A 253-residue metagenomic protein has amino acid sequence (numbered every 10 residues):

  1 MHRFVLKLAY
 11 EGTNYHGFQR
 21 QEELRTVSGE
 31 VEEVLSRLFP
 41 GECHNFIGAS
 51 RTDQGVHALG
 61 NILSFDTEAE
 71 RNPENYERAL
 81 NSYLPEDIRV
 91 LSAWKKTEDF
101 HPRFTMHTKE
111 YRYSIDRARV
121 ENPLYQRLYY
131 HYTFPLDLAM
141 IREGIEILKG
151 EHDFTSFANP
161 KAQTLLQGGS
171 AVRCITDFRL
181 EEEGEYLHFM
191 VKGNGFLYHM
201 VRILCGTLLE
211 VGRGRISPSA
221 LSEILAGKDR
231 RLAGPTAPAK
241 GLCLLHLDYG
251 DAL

Functional and structural regions predicted by a protein language model:
M1-L253: Structured-RNA-binding interfaces characteristic of tRNA pseudouridine synthases
